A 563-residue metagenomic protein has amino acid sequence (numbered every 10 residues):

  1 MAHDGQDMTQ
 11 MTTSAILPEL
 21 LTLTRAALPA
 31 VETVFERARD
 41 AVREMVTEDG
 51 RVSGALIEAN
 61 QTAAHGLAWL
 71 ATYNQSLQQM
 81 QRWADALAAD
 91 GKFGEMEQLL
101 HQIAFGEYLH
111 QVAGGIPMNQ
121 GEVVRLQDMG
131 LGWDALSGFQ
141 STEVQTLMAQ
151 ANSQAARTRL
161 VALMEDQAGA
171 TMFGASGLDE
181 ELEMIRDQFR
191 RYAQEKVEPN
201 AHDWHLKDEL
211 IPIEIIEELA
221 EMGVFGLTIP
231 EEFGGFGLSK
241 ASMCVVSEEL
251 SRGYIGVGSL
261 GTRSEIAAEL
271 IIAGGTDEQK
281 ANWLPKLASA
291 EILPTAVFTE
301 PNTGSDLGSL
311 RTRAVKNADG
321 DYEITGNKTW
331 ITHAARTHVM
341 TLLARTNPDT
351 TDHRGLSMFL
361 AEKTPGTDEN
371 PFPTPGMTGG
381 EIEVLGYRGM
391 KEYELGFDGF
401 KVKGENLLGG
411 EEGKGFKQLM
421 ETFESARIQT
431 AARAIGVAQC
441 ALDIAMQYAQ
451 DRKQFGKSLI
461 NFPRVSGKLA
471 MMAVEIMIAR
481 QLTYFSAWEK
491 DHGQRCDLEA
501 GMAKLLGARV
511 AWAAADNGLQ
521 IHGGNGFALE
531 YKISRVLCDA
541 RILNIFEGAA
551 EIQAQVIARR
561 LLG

Functional and structural regions predicted by a protein language model:
A2-G253, V257, T262, G274-G275 (+6 more regions): Alpha-helical interface subdomain recognition
T262-A268: Short, conserved phosphate-binding/catalytic loop or strand-edge motifs used in phosphoryl-/nucleotidyl-transfer
A290-F298: A short, Trp-centered hydrophobic/proline-enriched beta-strand micro-motif
N302-R311, N370-G376: Active-site-adjacent elements of ketosynthase-type condensing enzymes
N302-S305, W330-H333, P348-T350, E383-K391: Short Gly/Pro-enriched turn/cap motifs at secondary-structure boundaries
D321-G376: A short core secondary-structure module
T367-G399: Flexible, small-/acidic-enriched active-site or ligand-binding loops
L395-K417: Long, acidic (Asp/Glu-rich), low-complexity accessory segments flanking structured domains
